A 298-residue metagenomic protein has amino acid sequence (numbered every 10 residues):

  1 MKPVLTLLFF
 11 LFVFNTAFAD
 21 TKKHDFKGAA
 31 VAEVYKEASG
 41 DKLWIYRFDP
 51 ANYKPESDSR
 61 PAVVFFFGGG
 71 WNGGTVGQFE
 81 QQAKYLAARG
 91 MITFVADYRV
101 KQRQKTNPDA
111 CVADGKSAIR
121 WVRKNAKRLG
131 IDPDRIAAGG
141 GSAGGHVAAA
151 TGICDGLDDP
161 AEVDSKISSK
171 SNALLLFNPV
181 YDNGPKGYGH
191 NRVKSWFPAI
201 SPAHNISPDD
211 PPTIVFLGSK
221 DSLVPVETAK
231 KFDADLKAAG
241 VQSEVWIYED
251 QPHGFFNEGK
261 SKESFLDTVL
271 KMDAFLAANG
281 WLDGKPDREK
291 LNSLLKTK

Functional and structural regions predicted by a protein language model:
D20-D58: N-terminal cap/lid segment of alpha/beta-hydrolase-fold proteins
Y46-F48, K230-D233, K237-K298: C-terminal catalytic histidine-bearing segment of alpha/beta-hydrolase fold enzymes
D58-G69: Short beta-strand element of the alpha/beta-hydrolase
V76-V95: Short amphipathic alpha-helix adjacent to the substrate-entry channel of hydrolases
T106-K127, D267-K271: Alpha/beta-hydrolase active-site loop
S117-V193, F197-P198, P202, L294-L295: Primarily recognizes the serine-hydrolase "nucleophile elbow" in alpha/beta-hydrolase and SGNH/GDSL folds
V215-L217, D221: Short beta-strand/loop motif that positions the catalytic acidic residue of the alpha/beta-hydrolase fold
S222-T228: Conserved alpha/beta-hydrolase "acid-adjacent" motif
